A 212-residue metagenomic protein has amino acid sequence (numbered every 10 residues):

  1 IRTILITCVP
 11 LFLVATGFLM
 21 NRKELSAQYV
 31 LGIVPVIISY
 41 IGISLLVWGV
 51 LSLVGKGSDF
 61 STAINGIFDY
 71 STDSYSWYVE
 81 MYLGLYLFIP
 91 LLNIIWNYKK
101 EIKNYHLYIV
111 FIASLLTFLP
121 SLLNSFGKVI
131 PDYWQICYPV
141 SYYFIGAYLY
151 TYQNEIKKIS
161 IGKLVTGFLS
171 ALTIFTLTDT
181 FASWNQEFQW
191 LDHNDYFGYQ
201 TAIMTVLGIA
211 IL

Functional and structural regions predicted by a protein language model:
R2-L11, M20-S52, K56-S76, E80-L85 (+1 more regions): Transmembrane alpha-helical segments and their boundary/interface "anchor" motifs in multi-pass integral membrane
R2-T3, I64-D69, G127-I136, Q189-Q200: Non-cytosolic membrane-interface motifs at loop->transmembrane helix junctions
C8-K23, Y78-N93, L122-K157, Q200-L212: Specific transmembrane alpha-helix
F18, L45-L53, G57, L87 (+5 more regions): Structural signature of transmembrane alpha-helix termini at the membrane-water interface
L25, S52-F60, I94-I102, L122-V129 (+2 more regions): Transmembrane helix-loop junctions in multipass membrane proteins, especially transporters and channels
I43-G49, I64, V110-N124, G167-S183: Aromatic-anchored segments of alpha-helical transmembrane domains
Y86-S114, Y148-S170: Solvent-exposed interhelical
C137, N154-L212: Alpha-helical transmembrane segments and terminal signal-anchor/GPI-anchor hydrophobic tails, characterized by long
